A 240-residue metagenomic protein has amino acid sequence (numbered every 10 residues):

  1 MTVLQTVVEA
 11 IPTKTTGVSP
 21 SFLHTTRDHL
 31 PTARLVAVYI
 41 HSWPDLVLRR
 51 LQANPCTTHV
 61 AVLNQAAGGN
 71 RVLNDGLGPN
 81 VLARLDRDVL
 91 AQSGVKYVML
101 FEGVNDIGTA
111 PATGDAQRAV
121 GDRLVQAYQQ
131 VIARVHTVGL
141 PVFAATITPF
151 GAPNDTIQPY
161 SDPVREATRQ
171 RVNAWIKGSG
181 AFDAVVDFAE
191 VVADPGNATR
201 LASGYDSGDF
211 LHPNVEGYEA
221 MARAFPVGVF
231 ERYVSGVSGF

Functional and structural regions predicted by a protein language model:
M1-A66, L82-G94: Serine-esterase "nucleophile elbow" of acetyl-processing enzymes
V3-P12, T26-P31, A67-L73, V104-G108 (+3 more regions): Solvent-exposed loop/turn segments at secondary-structure junctions within structured extracellular/periplasmic domains
V7-V18, D28-V38, V72-D75, D115-G121 (+2 more regions): Second-shell loop/turn segments in exported
V18-P20, P55-A61, S93-V98, H136-F143 (+1 more regions): Loop/turn elements at helix/coil->beta-strand transitions in domains of secreted/extracellular proteins
F22, T32, A67-R123: Oxyanion-hole/transition-state-stabilizing segment in secreted/luminal serine hydrolases and related acyltransferases
L82, G108, T148-F240: Catalytic His-Asp segment of secreted/periplasmic serine-dependent ester chemistry enzymes
R84-R87, R123-A133, T137, R171-W175: Alpha-helical scaffolding segments of alpha/beta enzyme cores, especially the outer helices of TIM-barrel or partial
G114-R118, A127, H136, F143: C-terminal soluble interaction/assembly domains
